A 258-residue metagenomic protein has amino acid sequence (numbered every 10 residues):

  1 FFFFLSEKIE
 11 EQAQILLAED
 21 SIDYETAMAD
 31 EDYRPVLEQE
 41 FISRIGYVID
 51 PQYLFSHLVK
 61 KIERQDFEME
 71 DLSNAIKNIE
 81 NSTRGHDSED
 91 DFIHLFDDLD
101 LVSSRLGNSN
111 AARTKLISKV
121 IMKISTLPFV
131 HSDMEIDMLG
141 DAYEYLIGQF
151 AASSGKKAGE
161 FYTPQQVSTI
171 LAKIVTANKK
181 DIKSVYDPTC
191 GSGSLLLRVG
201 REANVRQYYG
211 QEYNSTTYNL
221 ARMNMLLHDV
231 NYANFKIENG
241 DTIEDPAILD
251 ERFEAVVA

Functional and structural regions predicted by a protein language model:
F1-V175, A233-T242: Non-catalytic, mostly N-terminal accessory regions of nucleic-acid modification and defense proteins
K157-A255: Conserved S-adenosyl-L-methionine
